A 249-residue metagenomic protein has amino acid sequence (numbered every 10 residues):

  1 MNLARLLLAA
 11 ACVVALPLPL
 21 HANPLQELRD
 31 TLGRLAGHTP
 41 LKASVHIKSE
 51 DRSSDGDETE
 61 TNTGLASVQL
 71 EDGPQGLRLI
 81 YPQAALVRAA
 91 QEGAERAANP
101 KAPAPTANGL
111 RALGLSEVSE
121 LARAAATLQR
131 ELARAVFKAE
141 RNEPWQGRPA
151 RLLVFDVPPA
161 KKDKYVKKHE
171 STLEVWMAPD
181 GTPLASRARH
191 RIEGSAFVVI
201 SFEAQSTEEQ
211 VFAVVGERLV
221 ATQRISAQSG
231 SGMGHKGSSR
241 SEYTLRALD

Functional and structural regions predicted by a protein language model:
M1-L8: Bacterial N-terminal signal peptides that target proteins for export
A9-P17: Bacterial N-terminal signal peptides
L18-A22: Sec/Tat signal peptide C-region and signal peptidase I cleavage site
N23-H169, H190-F197, S201-F202, S238-D249: Structured extracytoplasmic
S67-Q69, T172-W176, E209-V211: Short, surface-exposed charged micro-motifs
P144, A178, V214: Short, acidic, Ser/Thr-enriched surface-loop or helix-capping motifs
H169-R191, L219-R224: Extended soluble regions of mature proteins
E193-D249: Non-transmembrane domains of secretory- and envelope-associated proteins
